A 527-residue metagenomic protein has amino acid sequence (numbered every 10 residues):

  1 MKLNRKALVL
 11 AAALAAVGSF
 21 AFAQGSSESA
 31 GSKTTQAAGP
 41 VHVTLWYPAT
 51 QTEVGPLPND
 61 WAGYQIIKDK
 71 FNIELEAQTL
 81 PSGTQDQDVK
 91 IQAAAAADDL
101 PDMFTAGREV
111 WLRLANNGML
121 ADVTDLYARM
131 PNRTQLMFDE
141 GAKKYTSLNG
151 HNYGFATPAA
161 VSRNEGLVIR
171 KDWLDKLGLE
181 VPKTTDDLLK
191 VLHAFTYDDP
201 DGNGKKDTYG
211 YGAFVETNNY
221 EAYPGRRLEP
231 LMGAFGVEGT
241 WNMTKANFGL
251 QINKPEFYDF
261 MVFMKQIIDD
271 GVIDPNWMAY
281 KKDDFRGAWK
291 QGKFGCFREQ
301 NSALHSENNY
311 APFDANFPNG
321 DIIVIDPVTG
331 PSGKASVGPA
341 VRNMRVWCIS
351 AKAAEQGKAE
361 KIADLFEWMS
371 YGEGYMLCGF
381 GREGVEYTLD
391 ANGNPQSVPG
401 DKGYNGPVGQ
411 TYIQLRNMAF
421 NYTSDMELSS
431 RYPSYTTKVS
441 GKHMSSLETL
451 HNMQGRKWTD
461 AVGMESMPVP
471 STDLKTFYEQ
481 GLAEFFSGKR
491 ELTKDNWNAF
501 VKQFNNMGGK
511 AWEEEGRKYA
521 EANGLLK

Functional and structural regions predicted by a protein language model:
M1, K68-I73, A97-D98, E180 (+4 more regions): Secondary-structure transition/capping motifs at alpha-helix termini and the adjoining loop/turn into the next element
L3-A12, F20-D187, R227, M232 (+6 more regions): Conserved N-terminal structural module of periplasmic/extracytoplasmic solute-binding proteins
A49-A62, D175-V181, V215-I273, A303-V341: Extracytoplasmic/periplasmic substrate-binding proteins
N59, E256, W289, V341 (+2 more regions): Secondary-structure capping and boundary motifs in well-ordered enzyme cores
E74-L80, P275-N276, I323-I325: General small-molecule cofactor/ligand-binding pocket signal
S147-Y223, W241-A288, F297-Q300, C348-K361 (+3 more regions): Helix-loop-helix "hinge/cap" segment bordering the ligand-binding cleft or interdomain interface
K293-C348, E355-P407: Structured mid-domain segments that build the active-site/substrate or prosthetic-cofactor binding neighborhood
D364-K489: Conserved small-residue motifs centered on glycine
